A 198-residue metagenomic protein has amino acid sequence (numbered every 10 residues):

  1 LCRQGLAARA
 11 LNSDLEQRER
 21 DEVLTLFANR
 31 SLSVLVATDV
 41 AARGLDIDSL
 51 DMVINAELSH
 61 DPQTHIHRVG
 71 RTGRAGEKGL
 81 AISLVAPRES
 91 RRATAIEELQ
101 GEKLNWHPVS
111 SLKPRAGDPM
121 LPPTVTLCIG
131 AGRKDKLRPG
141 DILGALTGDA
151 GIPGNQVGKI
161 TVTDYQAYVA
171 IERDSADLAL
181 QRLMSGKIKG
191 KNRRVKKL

Functional and structural regions predicted by a protein language model:
L1-L198: Conserved helicase RecA-like core
